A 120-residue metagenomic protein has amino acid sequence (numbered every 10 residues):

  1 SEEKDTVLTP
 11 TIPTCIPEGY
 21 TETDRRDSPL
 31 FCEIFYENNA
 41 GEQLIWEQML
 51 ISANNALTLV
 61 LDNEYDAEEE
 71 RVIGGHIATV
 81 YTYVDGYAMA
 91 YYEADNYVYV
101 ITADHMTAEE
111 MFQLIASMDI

Functional and structural regions predicted by a protein language model:
S1-A94: Short, solvent-exposed recognition patches
D95-I120: Surface-exposed amphipathic alpha-helical segments
